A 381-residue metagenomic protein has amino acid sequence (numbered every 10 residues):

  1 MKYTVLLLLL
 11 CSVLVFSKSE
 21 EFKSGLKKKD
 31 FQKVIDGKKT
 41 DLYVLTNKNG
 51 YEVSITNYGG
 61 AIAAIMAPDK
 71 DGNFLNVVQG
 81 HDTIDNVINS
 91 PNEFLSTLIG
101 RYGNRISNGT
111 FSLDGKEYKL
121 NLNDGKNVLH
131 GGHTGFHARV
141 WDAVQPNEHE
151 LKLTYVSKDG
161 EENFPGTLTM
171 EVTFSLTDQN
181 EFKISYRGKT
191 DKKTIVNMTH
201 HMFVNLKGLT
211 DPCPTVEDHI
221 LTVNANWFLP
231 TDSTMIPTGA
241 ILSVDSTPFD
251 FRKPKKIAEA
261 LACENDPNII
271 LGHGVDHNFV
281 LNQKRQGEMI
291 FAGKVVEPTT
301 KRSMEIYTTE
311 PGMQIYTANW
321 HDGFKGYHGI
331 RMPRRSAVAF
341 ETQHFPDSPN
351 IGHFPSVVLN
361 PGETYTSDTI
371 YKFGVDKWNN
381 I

Functional and structural regions predicted by a protein language model:
K2-S17: Cleavable N-terminal signal peptides of Sec/SRP-targeted secreted and luminal proteins
E20-V53, N57-I381: An exposed, glycine/acidic-rich loop-and-rim segment of catalytic or binding clefts
